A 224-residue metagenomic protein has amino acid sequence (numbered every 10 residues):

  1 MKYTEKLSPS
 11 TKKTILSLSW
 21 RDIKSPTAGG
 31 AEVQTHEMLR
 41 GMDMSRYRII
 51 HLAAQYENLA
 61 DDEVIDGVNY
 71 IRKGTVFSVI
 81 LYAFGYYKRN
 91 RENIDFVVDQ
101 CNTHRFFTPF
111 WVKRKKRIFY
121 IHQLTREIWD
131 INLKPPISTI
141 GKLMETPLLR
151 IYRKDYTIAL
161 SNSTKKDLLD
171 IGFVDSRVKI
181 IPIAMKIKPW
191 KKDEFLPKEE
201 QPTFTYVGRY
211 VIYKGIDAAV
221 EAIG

Functional and structural regions predicted by a protein language model:
M1-A54: N-terminal subdomain of nucleotide-sugar transferases
T4-K13, K188-T203: Nucleotide-sugar donor-binding and catalytic loop/hinge architecture of NDP-sugar-dependent glycosyltransferases
L16, I158, L196-K214, V220-I223: Conserved donor-binding/catalytic core segment of Leloir-type glycosyltransferases
T35, M42, F204, A219-V220: A structural motif in glycosyltransferase catalytic domains
E63-R91, D130-I137: A short, charged, and often flexible helix/loop element on the N-terminal side of the glycosyltransferase catalytic
V79, D95-E127: An aromatic- and histidine-rich active-site surface loop
T125, P136-I158: Membrane-proximal helix-turn-helix segments that form the acceptor-binding/catalytic region of lipid-linked
S163, A184: Carbohydrate-associated surface elements
